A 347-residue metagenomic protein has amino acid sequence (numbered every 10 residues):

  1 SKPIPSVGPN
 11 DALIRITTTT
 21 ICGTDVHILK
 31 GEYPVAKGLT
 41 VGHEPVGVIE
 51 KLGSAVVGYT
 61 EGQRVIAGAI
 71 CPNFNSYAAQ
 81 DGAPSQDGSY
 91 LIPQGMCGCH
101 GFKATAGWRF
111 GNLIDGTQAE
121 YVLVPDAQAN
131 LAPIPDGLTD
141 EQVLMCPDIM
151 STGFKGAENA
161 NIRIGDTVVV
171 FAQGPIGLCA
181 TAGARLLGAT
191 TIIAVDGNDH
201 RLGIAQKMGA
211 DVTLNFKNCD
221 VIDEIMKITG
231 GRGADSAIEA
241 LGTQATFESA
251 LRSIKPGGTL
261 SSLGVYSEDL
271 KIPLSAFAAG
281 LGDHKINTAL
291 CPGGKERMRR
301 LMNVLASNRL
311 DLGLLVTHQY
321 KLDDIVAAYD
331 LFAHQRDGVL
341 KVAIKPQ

Functional and structural regions predicted by a protein language model:
P5-T19, K30-Q86, D115, P133-G137: Glycine-rich beta-strand-centered segment in the early N-terminal region that forms part of a ligand/cofactor-binding
R64, T167, G258-T259, K285: Short glycine-centered segments of the SAM/dcSAM-binding site in methyltransferase folds
N73-F171: NAD(P)H dinucleotide-binding glycine-rich loop of Rossmann-like/cofactor-binding domains, especially the beta1-alpha1
L131-C219, D223, S236: Mid-domain Rossmann-like dinucleotide-binding core that forms the NAD(H)/NADP(H) cofactor-binding site
K227, E248-R252, G294-Q347: C-terminal hydrophobic helical "lid"/dimerization subdomain of Rossmann-like NAD(P)H-dependent oxidoreductases
I254-D269, I286: ADP-ribose/adenylate-binding Rossmann-like module
T259, P273-L314: Rossmann-fold dehydrogenase core element
